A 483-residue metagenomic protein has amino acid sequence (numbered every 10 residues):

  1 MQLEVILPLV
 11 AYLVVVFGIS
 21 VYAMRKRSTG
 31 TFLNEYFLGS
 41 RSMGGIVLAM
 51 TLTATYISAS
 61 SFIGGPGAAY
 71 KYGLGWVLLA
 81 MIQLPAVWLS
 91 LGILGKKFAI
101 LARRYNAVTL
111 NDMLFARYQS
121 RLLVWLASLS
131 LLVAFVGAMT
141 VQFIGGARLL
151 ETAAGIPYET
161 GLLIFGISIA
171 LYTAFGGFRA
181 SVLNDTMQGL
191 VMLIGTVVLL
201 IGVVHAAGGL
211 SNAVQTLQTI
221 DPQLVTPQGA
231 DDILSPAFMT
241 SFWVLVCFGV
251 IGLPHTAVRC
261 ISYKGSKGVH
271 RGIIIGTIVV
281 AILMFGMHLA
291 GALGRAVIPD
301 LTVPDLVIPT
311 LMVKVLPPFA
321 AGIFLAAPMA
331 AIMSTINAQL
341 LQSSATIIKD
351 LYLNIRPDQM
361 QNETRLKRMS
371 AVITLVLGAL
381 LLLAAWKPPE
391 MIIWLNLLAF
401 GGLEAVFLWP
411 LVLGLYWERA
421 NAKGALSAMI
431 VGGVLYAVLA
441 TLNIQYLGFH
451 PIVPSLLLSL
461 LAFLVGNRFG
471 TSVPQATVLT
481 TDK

Functional and structural regions predicted by a protein language model:
M1-K483: Membrane-embedded helix-loop-helix hairpins and adjacent transmembrane boundary segments in multi-pass transporters
